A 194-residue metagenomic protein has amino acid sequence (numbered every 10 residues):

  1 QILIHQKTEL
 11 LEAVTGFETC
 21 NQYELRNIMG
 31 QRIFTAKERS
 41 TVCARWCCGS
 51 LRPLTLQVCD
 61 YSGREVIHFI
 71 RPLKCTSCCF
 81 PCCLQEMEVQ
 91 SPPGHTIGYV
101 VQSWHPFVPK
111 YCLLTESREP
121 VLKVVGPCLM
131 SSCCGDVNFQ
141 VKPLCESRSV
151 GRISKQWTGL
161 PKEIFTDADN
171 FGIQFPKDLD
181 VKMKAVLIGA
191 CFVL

Functional and structural regions predicted by a protein language model:
Q1-R64, R71-E86, P92-T96, Q102-L194: Low-complexity or membrane-interfacial segments used for flexible interactions
